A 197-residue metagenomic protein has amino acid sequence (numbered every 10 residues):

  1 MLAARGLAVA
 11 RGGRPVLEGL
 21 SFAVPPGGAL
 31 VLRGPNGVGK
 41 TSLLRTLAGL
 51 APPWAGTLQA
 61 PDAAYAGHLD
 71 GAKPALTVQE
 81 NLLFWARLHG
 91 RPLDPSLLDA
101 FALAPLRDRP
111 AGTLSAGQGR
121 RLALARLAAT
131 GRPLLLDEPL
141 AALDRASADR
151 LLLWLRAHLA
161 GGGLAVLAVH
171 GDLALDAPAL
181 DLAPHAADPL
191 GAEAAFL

Functional and structural regions predicted by a protein language model:
L2-A4, L17-G19: Conserved structural motif at the start of ABC-family nucleotide-binding domains
R33-P35: The feature captures the beta-strand-to-loop junction immediately N-terminal to the Walker
A48: Helix-to-loop junction immediately C-terminal to a conserved catalytic motif
L69, P74-L93: Q-loop/switch helix immediately C-terminal to the Walker
P92-L106, A125: Conserved ABC ATPase "signature" region
P110-G119: Conserved ABC ATPase signature
A123-L124, G162: Hydrophobic anchor residue at the start of the ABC signature
E138-P139: Walker B catalytic motif
